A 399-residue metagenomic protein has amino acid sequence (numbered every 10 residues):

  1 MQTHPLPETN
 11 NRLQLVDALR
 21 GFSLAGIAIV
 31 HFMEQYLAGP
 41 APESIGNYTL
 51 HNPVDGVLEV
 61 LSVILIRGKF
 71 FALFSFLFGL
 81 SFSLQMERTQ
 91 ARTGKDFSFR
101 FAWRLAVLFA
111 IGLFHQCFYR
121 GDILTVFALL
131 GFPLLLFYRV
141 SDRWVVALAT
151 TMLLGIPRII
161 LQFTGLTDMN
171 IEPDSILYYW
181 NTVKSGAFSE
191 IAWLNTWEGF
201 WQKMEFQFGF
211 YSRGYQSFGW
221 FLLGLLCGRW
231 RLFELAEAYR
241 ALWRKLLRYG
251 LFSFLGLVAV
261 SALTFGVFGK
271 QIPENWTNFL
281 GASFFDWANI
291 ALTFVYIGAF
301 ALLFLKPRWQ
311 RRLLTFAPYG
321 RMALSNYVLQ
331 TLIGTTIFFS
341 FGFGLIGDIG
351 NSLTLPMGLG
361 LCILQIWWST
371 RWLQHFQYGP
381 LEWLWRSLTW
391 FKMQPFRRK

Functional and structural regions predicted by a protein language model:
Q2-F78, Q85: N-terminal signal-anchor module of multipass membrane proteins
N11-L19, S23, L246-G250, F304-I333 (+1 more regions): Functional transmembrane helices that form membrane-embedded active or gating regions
A41-S44, T264-G281, Q310: Membrane-interface interhelical connector segments
P53-G68, Y179-S185, G199-Y211, N275-A291: Short aromatic-rich membrane-water interface segments that cap or initiate transmembrane helices in multi-pass membrane
V57, Q374-K399: Membrane-proximal soluble regions of multi-pass membrane proteins
A72-E87, T125-Y138, S212-L235, A288-P307: Specific transmembrane alpha-helix
T151-C227: Long hydrophobic alpha-helical segments that form multi-pass transmembrane helix bundles in integral membrane proteins
E274-Q374: Alpha-helical transmembrane segments of multi-pass integral membrane proteins
